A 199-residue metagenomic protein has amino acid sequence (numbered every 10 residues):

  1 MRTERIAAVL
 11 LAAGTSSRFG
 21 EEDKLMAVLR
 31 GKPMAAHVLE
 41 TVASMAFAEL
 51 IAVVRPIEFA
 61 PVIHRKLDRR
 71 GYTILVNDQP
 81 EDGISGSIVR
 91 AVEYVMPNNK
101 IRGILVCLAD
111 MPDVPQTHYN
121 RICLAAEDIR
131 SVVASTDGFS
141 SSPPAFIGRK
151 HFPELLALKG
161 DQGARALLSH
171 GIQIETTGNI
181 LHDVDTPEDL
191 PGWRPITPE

Functional and structural regions predicted by a protein language model:
M1-R5, P153, A157-E199: Conserved alpha/beta core of the MobA/IspD/sugar-nucleotide pyrophosphorylase nucleotidyltransferase superfamily
R2-S141, H170-T177: Nucleotide and nucleotide-moiety/phosphate-recognizing core
S16, A27, F152-P153, P191: Nucleotide phosphate-binding site architecture
N77-P80, Y94, H151, P187 (+1 more regions): Bulky hydrophobic/aromatic packing residues
D113, F146, D183-V184: Short aromatic/basic micro-patch
S140-P153, P187: Conserved nucleotide-sugar donor-binding and metal-coordinating catalytic region shared by glycosyltransferases
